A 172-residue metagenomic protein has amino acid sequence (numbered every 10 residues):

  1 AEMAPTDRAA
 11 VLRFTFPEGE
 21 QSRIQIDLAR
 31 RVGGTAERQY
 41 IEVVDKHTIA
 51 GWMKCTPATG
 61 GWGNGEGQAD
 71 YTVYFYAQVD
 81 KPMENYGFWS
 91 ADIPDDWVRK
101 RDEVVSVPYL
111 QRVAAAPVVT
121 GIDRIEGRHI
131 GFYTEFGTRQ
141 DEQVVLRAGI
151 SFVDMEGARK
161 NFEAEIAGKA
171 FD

Functional and structural regions predicted by a protein language model:
A1-D172: Beta-sandwich/jelly-roll carbohydrate-recognition scaffolds of carbohydrate-active enzymes
